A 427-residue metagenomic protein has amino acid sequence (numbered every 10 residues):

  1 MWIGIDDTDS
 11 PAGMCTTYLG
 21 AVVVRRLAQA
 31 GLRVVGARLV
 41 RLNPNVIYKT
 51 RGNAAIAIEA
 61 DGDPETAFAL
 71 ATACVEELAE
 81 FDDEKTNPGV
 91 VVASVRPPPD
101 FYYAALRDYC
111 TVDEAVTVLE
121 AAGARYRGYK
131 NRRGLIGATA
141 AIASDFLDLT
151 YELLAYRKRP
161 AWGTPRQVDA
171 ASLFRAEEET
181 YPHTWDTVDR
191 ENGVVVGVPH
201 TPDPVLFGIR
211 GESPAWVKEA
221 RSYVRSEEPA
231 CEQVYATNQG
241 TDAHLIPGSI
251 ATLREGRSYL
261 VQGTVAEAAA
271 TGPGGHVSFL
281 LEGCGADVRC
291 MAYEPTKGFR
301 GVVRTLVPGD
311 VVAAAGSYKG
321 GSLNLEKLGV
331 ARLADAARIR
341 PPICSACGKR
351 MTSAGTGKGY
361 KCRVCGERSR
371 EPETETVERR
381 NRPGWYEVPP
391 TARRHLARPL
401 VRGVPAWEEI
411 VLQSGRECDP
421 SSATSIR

Functional and structural regions predicted by a protein language model:
W2-R41: N-terminal ordered "arm"
R38, E373-R427: Long, charge-rich boundary regions
A67-T252: Long, hydrophobic alpha/beta structural blocks
I250, R300-T305: Short, surface-exposed secondary-structure edge patches
E255-G275, R340-S345: Structural detector for short beta-strands of small beta-barrel domains
S258-E267, R304-K319, E326-L328: OB-fold and OB-like beta-barrel modules that bind single-stranded nucleic acids
A270-T296: OB-fold (S1/OB) nucleic-acid-binding surfaces
A331-L396: Cys/His-rich short segments
